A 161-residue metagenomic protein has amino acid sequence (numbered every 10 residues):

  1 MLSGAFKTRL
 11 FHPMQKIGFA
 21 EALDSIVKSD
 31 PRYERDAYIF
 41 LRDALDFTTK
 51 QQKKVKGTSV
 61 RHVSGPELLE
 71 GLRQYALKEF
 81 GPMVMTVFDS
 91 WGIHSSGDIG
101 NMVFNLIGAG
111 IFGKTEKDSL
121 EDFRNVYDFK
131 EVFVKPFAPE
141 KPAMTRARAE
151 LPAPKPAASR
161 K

Functional and structural regions predicted by a protein language model:
L2, F6, F11-K161: Non-transmembrane, aqueous-exposed alpha-helical and coiled segments at domain scale
